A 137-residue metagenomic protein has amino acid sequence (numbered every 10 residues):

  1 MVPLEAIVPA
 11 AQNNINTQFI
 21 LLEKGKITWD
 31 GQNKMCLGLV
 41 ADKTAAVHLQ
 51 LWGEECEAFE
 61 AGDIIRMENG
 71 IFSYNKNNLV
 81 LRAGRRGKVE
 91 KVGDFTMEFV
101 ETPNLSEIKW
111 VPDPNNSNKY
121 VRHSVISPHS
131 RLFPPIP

Functional and structural regions predicted by a protein language model:
M1-P3, A46-G53: Short interface patches used for recognition in eukaryotic signaling and trafficking proteins
M1-W29, K76-P137: OB-fold nucleic-acid-binding modules
N16-F19, L37, R66-E68: Conserved beta-strand residues within beta-sheet cores
L22-L49: OB-fold (S1/OB) nucleic-acid-binding surfaces
G31-K34, L51-E54, V80, G84: Short coil/turn segments at secondary-structure boundaries
G53-N69: Short nucleic-acid-contacting surface segments enriched for D/E, G, S/T with interspersed K/R
G70-N75: Short, charged beta-turn/beta-strand-edge "cap" motif at the junction between a beta-strand and an adjacent loop
